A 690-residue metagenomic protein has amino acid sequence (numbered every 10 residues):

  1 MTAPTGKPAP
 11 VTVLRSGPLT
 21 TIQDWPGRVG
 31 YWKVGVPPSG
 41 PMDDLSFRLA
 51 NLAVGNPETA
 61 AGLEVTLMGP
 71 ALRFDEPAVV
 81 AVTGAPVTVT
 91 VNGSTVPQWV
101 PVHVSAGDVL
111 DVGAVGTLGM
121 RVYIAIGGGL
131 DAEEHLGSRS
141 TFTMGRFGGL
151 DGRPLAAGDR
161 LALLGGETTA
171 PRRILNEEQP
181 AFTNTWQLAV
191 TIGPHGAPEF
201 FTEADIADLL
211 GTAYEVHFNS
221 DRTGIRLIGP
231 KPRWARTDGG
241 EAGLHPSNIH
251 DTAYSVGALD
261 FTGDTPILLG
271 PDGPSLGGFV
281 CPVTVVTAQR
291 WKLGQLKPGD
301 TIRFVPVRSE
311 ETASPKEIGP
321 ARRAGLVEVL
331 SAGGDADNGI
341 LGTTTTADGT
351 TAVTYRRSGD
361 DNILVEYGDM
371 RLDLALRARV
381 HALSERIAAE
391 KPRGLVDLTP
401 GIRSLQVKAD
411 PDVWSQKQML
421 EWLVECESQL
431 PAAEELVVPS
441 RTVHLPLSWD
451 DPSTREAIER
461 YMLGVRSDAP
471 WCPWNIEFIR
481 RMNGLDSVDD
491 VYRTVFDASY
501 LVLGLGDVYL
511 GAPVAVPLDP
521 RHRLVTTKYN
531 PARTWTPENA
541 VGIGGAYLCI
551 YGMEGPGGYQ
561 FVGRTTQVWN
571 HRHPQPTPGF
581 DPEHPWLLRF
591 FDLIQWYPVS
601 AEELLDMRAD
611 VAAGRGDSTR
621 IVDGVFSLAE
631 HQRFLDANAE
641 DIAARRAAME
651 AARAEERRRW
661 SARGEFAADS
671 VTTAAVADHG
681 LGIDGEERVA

Functional and structural regions predicted by a protein language model:
M1-A690: Conserved "landmark" site that anchors the functional core of diverse proteins
